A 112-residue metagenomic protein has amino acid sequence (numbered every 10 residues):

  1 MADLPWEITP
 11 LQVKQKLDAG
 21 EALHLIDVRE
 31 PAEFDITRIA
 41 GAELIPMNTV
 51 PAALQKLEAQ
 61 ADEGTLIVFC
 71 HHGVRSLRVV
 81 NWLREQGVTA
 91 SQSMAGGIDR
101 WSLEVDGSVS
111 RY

Functional and structural regions predicted by a protein language model:
M1-H24, P31-T65, V74-Y112: Rhodanese-like catalytic fold shared by cysteine-dependent sulfurtransferases and DSP/PTP-type phosphatases
F69: Short, surface-exposed ligand- or partner-binding patches at beta-edge/loop junctions that are enriched in aromatics
